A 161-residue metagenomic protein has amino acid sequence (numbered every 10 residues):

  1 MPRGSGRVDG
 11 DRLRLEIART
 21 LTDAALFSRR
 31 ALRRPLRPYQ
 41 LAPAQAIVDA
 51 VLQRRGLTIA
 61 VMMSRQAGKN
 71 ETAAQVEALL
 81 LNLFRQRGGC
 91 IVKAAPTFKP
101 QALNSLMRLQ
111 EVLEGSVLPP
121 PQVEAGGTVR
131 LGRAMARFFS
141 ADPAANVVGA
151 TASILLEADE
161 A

Functional and structural regions predicted by a protein language model:
P2-A161: Phosphate/NTP-binding elements of NTP-utilizing enzymes
